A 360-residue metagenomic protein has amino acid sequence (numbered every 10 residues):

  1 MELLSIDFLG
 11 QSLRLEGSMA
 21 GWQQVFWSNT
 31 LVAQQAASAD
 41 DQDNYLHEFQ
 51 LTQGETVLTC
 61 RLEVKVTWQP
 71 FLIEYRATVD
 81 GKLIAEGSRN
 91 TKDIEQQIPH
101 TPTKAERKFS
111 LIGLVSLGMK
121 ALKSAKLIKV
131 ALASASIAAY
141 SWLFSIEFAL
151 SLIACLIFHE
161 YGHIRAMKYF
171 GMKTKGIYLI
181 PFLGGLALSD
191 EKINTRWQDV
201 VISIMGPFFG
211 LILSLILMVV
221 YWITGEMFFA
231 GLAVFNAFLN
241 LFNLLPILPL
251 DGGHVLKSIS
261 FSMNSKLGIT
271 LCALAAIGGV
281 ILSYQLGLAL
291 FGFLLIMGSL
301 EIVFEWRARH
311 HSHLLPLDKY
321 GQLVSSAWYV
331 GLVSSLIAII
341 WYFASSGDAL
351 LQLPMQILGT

Functional and structural regions predicted by a protein language model:
E2-S12, G17-W22, Q35-T56, E63-T360: Hydrophobic transmembrane alpha-helices and their immediate loop junctions in multi-pass integral membrane proteins
V25-V32: Amphipathic alpha-helical segments
